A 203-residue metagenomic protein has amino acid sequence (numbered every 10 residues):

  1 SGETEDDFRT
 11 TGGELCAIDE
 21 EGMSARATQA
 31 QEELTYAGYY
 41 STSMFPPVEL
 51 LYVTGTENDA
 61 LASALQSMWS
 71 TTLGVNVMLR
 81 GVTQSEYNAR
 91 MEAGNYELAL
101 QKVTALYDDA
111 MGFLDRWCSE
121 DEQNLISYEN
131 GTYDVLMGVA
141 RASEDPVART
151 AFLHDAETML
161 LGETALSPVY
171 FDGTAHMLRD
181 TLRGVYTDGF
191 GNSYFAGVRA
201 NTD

Functional and structural regions predicted by a protein language model:
S1-T10, T56-S67, N88-D203: Detector for C-terminal structural segments
S1-Y36, E57-D59: Structural transition elements
A27, Q84-S85, H154: Structural motif corresponding to alpha-helix initiation and N-cap regions
T35-M44: Surface-exposed acidic, glycine-flexible loop patches that form ligand/cofactor-binding and adhesion interfaces
S43-F45, G74, T164: Short secondary-structure junction motifs
F45-T54, V77-R80: Short, well-ordered beta-strand elements
L65-L79: Short alpha-helix C-terminal cap/hinge motif
M78, V82, L100-Q101: Short beta-strand and adjacent tight-turn residues that come in two discontinuous sequence segments and form the edges
